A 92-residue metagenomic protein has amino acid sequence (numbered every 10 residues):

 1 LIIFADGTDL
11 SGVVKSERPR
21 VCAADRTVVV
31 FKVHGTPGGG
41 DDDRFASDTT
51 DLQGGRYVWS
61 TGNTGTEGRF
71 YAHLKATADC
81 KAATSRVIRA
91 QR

Functional and structural regions predicted by a protein language model:
L1-S11, K15: Beta-strand-rich domain onsets/edges
S16, H34, L74-A78: Surface-exposed loop/turn motifs at beta-strand-loop junctions within extracellular Ig-like and Fibronectin type III
S16-A24: A short beta-turn/strand-edge loop motif at beta-sheet boundaries
T27-K32: Beta-strand signatures of extracellular beta-sandwich domains
D41-G54: Short, acidic Ser/Thr/Gly-rich low-complexity loop/linker segments typical of extracellular and cell-surface proteins
G54-N63: Exposed aromatic-hydrophobic patches
G65-R92: Enriched for extracellular/lumenal, surface-exposed ectodomains of secreted and cell-surface proteins
